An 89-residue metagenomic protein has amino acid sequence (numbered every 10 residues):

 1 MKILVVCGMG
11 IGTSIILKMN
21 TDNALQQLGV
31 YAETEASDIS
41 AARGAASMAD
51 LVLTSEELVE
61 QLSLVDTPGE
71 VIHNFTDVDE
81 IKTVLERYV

Functional and structural regions predicted by a protein language model:
K2-I39: Conserved active-site segments centered on acidic
I15, L62-L64, I81: Short glycine-/acidic-enriched loop or helix-start segments at secondary-structure transitions that form or flank
T34-E35, A49-S55: Short, hydrophobic beta-strand segments that form beta-sheet elements in well-ordered domains
E35, P68-E70: Structural signal for short hydrophobic segments within the conserved structured cores of catalytic domains across
D38-G44, E80: Short acidic active-site motifs
I39-S40, T54-E60: Short, polar loop motifs at secondary-structure junctions
A45-S47, L58-P68: Short loop/helix-cap segments at secondary-structure boundaries that form the rim of catalytic
V71-V89: Ser/Thr/Gly-rich flexible loops in soluble cytosolic domains mediating phosphotransfer, phosphorylation
